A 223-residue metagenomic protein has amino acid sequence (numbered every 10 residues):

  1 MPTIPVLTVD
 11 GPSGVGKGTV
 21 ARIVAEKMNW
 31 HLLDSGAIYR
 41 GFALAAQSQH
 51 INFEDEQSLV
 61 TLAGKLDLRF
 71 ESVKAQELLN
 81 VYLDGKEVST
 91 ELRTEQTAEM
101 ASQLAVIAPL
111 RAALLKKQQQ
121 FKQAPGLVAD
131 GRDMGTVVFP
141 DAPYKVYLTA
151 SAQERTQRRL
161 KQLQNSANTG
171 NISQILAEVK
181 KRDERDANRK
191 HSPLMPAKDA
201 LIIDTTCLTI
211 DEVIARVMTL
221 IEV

Functional and structural regions predicted by a protein language model:
L7-V9: Hydrophobic anchor at the beta1->P-loop junction of P-loop NTPases
P12: P-loop (Walker A) phosphate-binding loop of NTP-binding proteins
V15: ATP-binding Walker
G18: Walker A/P-loop
K27-R93: N-terminal phosphate/diphosphate-binding loop that engages ATP/GTP or pyrophosphate donors across diverse enzyme folds
V73, Q118-A124, R132-V137, D141 (+1 more regions): Small-molecule kinase domains that catalyze NTP-dependent phosphoryl transfer to phosphate-bearing small molecules
S89-S166: ATP-dependent NMP and nucleoside kinases share a basic, alpha-helical "lid"
